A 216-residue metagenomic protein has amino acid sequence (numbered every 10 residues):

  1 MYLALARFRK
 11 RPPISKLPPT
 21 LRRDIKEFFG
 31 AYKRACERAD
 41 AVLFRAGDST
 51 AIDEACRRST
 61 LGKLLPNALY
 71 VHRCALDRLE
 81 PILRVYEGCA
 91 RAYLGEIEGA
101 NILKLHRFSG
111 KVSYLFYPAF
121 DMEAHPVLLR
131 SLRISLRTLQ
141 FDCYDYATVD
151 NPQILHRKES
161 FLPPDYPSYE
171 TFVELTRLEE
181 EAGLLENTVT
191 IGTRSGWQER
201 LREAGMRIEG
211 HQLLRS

Functional and structural regions predicted by a protein language model:
M1-S216: Basic, alpha-helical nucleic-acid-binding regions used in initiation and control of genome expression
